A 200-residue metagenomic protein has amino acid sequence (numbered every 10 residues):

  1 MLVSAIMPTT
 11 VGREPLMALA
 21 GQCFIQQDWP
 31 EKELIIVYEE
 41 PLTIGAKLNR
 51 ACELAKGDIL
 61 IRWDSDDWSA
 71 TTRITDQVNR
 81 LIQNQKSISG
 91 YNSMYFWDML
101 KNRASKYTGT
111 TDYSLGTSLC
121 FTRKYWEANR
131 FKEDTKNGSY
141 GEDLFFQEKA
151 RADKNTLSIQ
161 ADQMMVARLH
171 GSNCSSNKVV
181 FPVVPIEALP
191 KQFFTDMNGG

Functional and structural regions predicted by a protein language model:
L2-I6, E33, F145: Cell-envelope/extracellular polymer assembly enzymes that use nucleotide-activated donors
L19-E31: Short, acidic, metal-binding catalytic loop of nucleotide-sugar glycosyltransferases
E40-A55: Glycine-rich, basic loop-to-helix element that forms the pyrophosphate-binding segment of sugar-nucleotide handling
K56-G57, S114-R130: Conserved nucleotide-sugar donor-binding and metal-coordinating catalytic region shared by glycosyltransferases
G57-W68: Short beta-strand-to-loop acidic/aromatic patch adjacent to the donor-nucleotide binding site
T72-A104: Conserved donor NDP-sugar-binding/catalytic core segment of glycosyltransferases
N92, L157-M164: Catalytic beta-strand/loop signature of glycosyltransferases that borders the donor
N137-F146: Acidic donor-binding loop at a coil-to-helix junction in glycosyltransferase catalytic cores that engages
